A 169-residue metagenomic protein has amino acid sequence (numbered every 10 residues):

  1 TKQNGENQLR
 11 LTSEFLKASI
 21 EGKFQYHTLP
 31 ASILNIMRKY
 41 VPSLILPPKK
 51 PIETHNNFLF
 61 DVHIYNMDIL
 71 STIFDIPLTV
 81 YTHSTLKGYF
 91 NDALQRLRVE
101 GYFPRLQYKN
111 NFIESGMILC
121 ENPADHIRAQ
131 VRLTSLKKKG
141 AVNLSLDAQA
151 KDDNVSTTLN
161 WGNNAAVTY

Functional and structural regions predicted by a protein language model:
T1-Y169: Interface amphipathic segments
